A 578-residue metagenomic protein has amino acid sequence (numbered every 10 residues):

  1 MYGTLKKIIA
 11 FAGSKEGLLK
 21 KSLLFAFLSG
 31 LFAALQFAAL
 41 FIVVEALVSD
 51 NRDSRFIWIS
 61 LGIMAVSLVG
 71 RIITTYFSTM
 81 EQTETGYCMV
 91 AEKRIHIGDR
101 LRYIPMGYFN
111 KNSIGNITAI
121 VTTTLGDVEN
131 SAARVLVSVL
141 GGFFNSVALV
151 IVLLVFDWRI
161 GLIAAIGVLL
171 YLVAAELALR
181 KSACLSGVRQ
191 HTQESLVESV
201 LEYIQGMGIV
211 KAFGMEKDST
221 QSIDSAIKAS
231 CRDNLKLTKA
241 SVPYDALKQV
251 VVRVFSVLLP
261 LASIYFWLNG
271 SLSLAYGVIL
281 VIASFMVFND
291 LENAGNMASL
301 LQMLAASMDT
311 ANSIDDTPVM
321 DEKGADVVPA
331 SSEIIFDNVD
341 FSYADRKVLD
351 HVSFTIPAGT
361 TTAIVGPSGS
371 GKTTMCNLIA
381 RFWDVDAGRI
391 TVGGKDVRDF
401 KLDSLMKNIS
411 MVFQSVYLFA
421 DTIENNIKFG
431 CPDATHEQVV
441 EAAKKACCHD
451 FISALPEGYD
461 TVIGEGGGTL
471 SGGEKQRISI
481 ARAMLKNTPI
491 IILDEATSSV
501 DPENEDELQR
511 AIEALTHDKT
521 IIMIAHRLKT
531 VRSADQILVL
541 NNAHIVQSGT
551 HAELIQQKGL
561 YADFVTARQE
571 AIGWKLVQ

Functional and structural regions predicted by a protein language model:
M1-A33, D53-I59, S78-Q82, G86 (+8 more regions): Membrane-integrated ABC transporters
I9-L18, M106-G107, T123-A132, L136 (+7 more regions): An intracellular "coupling" helix at the cytosolic face of ABC transporter transmembrane type-1 domains
L19-T74, V155-R159, S271-L274: Transmembrane helix-loop-helix hairpins at lipid-water interfaces of multipass membrane proteins, especially the type-1
L24, L28, F32, Q36 (+3 more regions): Hydrophobic alpha-helical transmembrane segments of ABC transporter permease domains
Y87, I95-L125, S199-S222, S313-G324 (+3 more regions): Short intracellular "coupling" helices and adjacent cytoplasmic loop segments at the cytosolic face of multi-pass
A164-A178, I279-D290: Small-residue-enriched core segments of transmembrane alpha-helices in multipass membrane transport and channel
M215, K239, V287-I314: Cytosolic ends of transmembrane helices, especially the final helix of ABC transmembrane type-1 domains
P329-Q578: ABC-type nucleotide-binding domain
